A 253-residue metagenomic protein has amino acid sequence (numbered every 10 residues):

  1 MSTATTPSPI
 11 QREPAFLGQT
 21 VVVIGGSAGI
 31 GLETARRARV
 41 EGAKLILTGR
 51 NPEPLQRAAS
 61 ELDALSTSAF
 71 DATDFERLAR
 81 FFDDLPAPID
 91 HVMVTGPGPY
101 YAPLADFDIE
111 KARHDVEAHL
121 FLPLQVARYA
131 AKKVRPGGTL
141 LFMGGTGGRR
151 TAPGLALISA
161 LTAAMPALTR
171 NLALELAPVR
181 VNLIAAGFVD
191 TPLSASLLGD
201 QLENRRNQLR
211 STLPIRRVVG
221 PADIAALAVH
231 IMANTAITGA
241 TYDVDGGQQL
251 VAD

Functional and structural regions predicted by a protein language model:
S2-Q11, T238-D253: Short C-terminal tail/terminal secondary-structure segment of NAD(P)H-dependent dehydrogenase/reductase domains
S27-A28: Conserved glycine-rich cofactor-binding loop
E61-E76: Rossmann-fold cofactor-recognition segment
P103-L104, K111-V116, R205, L209: Substrate-binding pocket helix/loop in short-chain dehydrogenase/reductase
D115-V116, L124-Q125, T139-A177, F188-V189: Catalytic loop of short-chain dehydrogenase/reductase
P166, E175-D190, S194, I237-V244: Conserved Rossmann-fold SDR core element
V189-T212, D253: A glycine/serine/threonine-rich, flexible loop-to-helix segment that serves as the NAD(P) cofactor-binding "lid"
R217-V244, Q249: C-terminal substrate-recognition "lid" of short-chain dehydrogenase/reductases
